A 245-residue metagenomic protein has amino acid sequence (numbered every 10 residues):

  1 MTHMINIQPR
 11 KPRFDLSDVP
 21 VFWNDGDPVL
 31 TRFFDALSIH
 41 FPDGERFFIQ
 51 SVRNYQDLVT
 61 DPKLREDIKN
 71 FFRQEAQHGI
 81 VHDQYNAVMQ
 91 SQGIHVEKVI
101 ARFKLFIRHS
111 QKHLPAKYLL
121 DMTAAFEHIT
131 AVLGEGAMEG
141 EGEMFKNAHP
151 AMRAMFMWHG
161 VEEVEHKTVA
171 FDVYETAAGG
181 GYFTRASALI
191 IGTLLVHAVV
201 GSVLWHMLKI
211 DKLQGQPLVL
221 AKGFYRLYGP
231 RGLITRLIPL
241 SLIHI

Functional and structural regions predicted by a protein language model:
T2-Q8, F72-V99, H166-Y174: Conserved alpha-helical segments that form or flank metal/cofactor-binding pockets of metalloenzymes
Q8-V21, Q90-K112, F126-G134, T184-A198: Carboxylate-rich helix-loop segments that flank metal/cofactor sites and access channels in metalloenzymes
D18-H40, A101-F126, E143-A148, L194-L204: Acidic/His metal-coordination segments adjacent to aromatic residues that form catalytic metal sites in metalloenzymes
N24-L58, Q74-Q77, V81, K117-E143: Alpha-helical bundle segments that constitute or directly flank the non-heme di-iron/ferroxidase center
T31-H40, P62-Q77, P115-T123, A148-E162 (+1 more regions): Alpha-helical scaffold segments that form or flank carboxylate-/histidine-based iron centers
I129-V132, E141-G180: Hydrophobic, aromatic-enriched interface-forming segments
G192-L218: Primarily interfacial, aromatic-capped hydrophobic alpha-helices that serve as membrane anchors
I243-I245: Conserved small/polar residues in nucleotide/adenosyl-binding loops
